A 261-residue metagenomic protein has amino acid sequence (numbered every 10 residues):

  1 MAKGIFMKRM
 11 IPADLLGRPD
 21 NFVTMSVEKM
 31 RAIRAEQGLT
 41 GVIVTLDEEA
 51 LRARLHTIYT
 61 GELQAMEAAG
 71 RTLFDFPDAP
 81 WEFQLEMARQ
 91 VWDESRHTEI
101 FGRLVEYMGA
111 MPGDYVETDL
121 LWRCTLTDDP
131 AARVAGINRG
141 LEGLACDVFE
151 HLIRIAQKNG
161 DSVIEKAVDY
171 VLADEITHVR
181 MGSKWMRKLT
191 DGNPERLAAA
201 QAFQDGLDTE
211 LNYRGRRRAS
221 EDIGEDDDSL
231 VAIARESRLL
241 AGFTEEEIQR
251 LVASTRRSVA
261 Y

Functional and structural regions predicted by a protein language model:
M1-Y261: Non-heme di-metal
